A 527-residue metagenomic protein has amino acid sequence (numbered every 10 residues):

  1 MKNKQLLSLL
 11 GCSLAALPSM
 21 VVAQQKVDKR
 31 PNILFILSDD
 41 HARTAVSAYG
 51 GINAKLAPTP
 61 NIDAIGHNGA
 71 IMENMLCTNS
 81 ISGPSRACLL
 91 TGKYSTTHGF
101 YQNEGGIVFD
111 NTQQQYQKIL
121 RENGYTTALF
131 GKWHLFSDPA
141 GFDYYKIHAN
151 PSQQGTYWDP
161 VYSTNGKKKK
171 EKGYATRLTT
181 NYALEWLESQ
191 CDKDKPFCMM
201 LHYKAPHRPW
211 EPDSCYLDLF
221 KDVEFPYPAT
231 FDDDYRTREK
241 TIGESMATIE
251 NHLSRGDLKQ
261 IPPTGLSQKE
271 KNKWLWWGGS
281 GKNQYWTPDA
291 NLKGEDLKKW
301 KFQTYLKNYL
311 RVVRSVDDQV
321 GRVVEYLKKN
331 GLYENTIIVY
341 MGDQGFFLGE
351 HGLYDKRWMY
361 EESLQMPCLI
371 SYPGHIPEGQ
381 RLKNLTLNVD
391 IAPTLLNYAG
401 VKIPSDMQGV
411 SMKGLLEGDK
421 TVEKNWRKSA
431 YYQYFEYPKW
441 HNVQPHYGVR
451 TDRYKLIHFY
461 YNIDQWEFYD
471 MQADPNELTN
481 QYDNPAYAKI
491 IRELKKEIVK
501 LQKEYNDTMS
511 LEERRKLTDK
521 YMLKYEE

Functional and structural regions predicted by a protein language model:
K2-L14, M20-Y460, D464-W466, P475-K496 (+2 more regions): Formylglycine-dependent sulfatase
Q472: Residues forming the ATP-binding cleft of Hanks-type serine/threonine protein kinase domains
